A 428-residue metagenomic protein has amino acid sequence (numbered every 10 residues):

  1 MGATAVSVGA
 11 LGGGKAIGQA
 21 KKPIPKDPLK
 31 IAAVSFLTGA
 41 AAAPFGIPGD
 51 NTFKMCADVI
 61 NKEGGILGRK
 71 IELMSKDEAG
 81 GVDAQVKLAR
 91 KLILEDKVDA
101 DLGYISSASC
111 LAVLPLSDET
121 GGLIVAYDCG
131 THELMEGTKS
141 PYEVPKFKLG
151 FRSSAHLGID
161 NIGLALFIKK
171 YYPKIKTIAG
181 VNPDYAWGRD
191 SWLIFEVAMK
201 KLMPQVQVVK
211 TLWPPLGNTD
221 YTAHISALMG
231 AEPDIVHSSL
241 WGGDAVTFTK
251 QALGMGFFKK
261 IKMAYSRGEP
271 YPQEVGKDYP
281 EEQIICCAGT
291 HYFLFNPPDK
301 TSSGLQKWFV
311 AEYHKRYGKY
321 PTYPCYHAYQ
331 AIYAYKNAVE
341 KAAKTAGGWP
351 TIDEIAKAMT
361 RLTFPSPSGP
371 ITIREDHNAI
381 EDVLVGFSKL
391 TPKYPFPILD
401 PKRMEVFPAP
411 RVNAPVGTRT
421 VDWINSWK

Functional and structural regions predicted by a protein language model:
M1-G18: N-terminal export signals
G13, I17-A33, G65-K70, K169-K176: Immediate post-signal peptide segment of exported/extracytoplasmic ligand-binding proteins
A20-K22, P44-G49, G64-K139, S153 (+2 more regions): Beta-alpha junction/loop-to-helix N-cap segments that form part of ligand/metal-binding clefts
P23-P25, A32-K54, K76-D83, I105-S106 (+3 more regions): Extracytoplasmic "Venus flytrap"
I24, D50-L73, K200-V206: Signal peptide-proximal N-terminal region of secreted/periplasmic/extracellular or secretory-lumen proteins
N51, V98-T211, K262-A288: Extracytoplasmic ligand/sensor domains, especially the bilobed periplasmic-binding protein
L67, E340-K357: Short, charged, surface-exposed loops that flank catalytic or proteolytic processing sites
T131, A252-Y329, K341-A346, S388 (+2 more regions): Extracellular/periplasmic periplasmic-binding protein-like sensory domains
